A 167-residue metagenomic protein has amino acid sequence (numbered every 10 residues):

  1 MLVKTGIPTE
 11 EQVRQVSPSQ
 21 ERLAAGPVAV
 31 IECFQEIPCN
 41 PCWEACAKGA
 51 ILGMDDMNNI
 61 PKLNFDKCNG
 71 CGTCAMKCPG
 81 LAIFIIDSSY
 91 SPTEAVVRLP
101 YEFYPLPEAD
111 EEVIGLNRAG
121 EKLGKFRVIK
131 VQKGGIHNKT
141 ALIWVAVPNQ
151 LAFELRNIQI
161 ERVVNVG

Functional and structural regions predicted by a protein language model:
V16-P38, I51-G70, D87-F103: Ferredoxin-like iron-sulfur electron-transfer modules
A82, N117-L123: Short, charged beta-turn/beta-strand-edge "cap" motif at the junction between a beta-strand and an adjacent loop
D87, L116-N117: Conserved "cap/hinge" positions at secondary-structure junctions
L106-E108: Short, well-ordered loop/turn sites that connect or cap secondary structure elements
E121-G135: Short beta-strand-centered aromatic/proline hotspots
G134-A146: Short, solvent-exposed secondary-structure boundary/capping segments
N157-G167: Intrinsically disordered, low-complexity, charged/polar segments
